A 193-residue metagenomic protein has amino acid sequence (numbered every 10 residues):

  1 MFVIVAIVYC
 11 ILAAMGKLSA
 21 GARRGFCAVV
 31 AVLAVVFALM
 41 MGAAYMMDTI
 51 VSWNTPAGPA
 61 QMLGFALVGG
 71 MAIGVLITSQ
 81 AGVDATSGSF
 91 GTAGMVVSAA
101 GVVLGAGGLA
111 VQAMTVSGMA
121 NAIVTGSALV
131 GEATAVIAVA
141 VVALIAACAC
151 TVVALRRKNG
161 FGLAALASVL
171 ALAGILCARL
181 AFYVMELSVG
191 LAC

Functional and structural regions predicted by a protein language model:
V5-A167, A171-G174: Long, contiguous internal "core" modules enriched in hydrophobic/ aromatic residues
L176-C193: Juxtamembrane boundary at the C-terminal end of a transmembrane helix
